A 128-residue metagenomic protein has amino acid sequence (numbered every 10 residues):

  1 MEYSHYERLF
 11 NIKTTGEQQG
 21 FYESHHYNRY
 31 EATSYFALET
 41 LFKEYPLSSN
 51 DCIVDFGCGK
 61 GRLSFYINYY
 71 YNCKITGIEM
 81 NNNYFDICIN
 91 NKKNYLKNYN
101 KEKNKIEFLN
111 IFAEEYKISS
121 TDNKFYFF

Functional and structural regions predicted by a protein language model:
M1-S48: S-adenosyl-L-methionine
N50-G59: Conserved class I S-adenosyl-L-methionine
G61-F65: Glycine-rich SAM-binding Motif I of class I
N68-Y69: Gly/Ala-rich phosphate-binding loop of Rossmann-like dinucleotide-binding domains, activating on the conserved
K74-E79: Conserved SAM-binding motif I beta-strand of class I
N82-N83: Helix N-cap at the beta1-alpha1 junction of Rossmann-like dinucleotide-binding domains, i.e., the first residues
I87-S119: S-adenosyl-L-methionine
D122-F128: A short SAM/SAH-binding and catalytic strip from SAM-dependent methyltransferases
